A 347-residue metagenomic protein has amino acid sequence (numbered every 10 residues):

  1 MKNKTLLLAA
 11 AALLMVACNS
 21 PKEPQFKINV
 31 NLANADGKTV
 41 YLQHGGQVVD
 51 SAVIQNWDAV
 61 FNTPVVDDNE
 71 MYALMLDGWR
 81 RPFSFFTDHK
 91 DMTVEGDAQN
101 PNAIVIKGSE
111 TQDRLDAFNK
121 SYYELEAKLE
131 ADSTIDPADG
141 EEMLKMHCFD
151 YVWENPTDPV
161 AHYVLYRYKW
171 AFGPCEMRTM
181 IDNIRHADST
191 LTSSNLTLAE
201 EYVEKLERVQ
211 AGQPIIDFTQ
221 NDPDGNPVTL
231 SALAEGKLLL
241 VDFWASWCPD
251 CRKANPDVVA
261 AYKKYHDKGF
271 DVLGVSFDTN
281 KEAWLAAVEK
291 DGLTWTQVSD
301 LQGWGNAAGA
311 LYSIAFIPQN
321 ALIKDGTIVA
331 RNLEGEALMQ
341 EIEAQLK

Functional and structural regions predicted by a protein language model:
M1-V30, K347: Bacterial Sec-dependent N-terminal signal peptides
C18-D150: A non-transmembrane, solvent-exposed segment enriched in polar/low-complexity residues
C18-N19, E141-P214: N-terminal targeting signals for export/organelle localization
T197-S231, W295, Q340-K347: N-terminal "domain-start" segment that seeds a small globular fold
G236-L239, F243-W247, F316: Short pre-active-site segment immediately N-terminal to redox-active cysteine/selenocysteine motifs in thiol-based
F243-A260: Conserved redox-active cysteine motifs that mediate thiol-disulfide chemistry, especially di-cysteine Cys-X(1-2)-Cys
K268-A283, L293-W304: Thiol-based oxidoreductase modules, predominantly thioredoxin-like and allied folds used for disulfide exchange
L293, D300-L346: Thiol/disulfide oxidoreductase modules built on the thioredoxin-like
